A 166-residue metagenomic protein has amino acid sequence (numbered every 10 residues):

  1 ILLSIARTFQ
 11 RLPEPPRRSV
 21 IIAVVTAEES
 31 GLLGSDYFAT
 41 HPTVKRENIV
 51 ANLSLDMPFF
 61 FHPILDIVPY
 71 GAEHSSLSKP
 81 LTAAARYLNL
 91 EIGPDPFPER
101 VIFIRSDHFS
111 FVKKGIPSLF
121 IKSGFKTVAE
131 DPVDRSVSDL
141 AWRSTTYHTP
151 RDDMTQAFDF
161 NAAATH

Functional and structural regions predicted by a protein language model:
I1-L32: Alpha-helical metal-binding/catalytic segments enriched in His/Glu/Asp
R7, R11, R18-I21, K122-H166: His/Asp/Glu-rich mid-to-C-terminal helical/loop segments that flank catalytic regions of hydrolases
V25-D131, S136-V137, R143: Metal-dependent peptidase/peptidase-like ectodomains
